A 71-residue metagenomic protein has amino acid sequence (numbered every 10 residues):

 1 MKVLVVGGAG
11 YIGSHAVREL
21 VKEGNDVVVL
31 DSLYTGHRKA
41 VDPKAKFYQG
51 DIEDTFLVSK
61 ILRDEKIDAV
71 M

Functional and structural regions predicted by a protein language model:
M1-M71: N-terminal Rossmann-like NAD(P)+-binding domain of SDR-like oxidoreductases, especially those catalyzing
